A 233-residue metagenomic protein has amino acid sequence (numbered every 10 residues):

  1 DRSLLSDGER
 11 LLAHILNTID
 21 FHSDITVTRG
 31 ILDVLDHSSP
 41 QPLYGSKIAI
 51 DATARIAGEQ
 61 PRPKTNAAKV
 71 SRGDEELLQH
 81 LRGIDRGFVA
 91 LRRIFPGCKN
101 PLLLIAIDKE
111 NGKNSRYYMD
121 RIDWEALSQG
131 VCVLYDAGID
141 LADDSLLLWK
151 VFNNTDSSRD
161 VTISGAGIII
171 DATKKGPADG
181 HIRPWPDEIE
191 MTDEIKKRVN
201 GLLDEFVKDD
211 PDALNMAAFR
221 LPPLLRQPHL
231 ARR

Functional and structural regions predicted by a protein language model:
D1-R233: Charged, compositionally biased interaction regions
